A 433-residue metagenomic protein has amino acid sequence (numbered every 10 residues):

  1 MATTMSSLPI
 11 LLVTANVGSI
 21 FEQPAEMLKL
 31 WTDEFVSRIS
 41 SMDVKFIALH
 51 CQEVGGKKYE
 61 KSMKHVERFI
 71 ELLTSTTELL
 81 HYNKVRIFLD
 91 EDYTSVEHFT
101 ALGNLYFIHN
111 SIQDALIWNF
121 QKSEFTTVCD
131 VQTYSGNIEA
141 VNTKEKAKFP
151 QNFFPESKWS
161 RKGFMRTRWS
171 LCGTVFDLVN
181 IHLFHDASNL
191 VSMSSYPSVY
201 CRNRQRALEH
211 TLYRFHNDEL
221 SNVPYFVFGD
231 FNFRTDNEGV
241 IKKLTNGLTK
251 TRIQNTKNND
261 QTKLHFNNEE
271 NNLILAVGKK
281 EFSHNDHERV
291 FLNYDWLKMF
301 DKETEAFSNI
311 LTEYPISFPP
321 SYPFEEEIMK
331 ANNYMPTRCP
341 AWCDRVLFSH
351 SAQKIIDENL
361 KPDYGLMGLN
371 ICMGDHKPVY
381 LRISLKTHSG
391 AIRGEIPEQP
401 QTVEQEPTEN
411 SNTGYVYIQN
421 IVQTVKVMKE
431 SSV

Functional and structural regions predicted by a protein language model:
M1-F107, I112-A115, Y134-P155, M165 (+2 more regions): N-terminal, active-site-proximal structural segment of metallo-dependent hydrolase catalytic domains
L11, F46, V175-D177, P224-F226: Beta-sheet entry/capping signal
G18-E22, S160-G163, Y294-K298: Short charge-dense sequence patches
F69-S75, E124-T127, L248-R252: Short edge-strand/loop segments of extracellular domains
L79-L89, N142-F154, K158, L171 (+3 more regions): Catalytic lobes of large eukaryotic enzymes
A101, R161-G163, A341: Residues that act as N-cap/strand-start positions at coil-to-secondary-structure junctions
I117-C129: Extended, charge-rich low-complexity interaction segments
